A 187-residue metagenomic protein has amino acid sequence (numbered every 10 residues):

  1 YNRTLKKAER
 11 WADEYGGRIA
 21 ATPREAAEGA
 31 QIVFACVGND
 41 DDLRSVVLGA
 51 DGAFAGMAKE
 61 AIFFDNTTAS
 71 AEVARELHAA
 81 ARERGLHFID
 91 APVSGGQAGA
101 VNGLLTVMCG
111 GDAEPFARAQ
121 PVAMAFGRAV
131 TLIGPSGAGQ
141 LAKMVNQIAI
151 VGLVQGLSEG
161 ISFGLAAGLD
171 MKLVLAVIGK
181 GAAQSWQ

Functional and structural regions predicted by a protein language model:
Y1-Y15: NAD(P)-binding Rossmann-fold cofactor-contacting core
A8, A26, F116-A119, V174: Small-residue helix-packing motif on alpha-helices
A8, L77, G160: Aromatic/hydrophobic pocket-lining residues that form π-stacking "cages" and hydrophobic walls in ligand
Y15, E83-R84, A167: Helix C-cap/helix->beta junction micro-motif
I19, P23-H87: Rossmann-fold NAD(P) dinucleotide-binding segment
V37, T68-Q147: Rossmann-fold dinucleotide-binding core
R118, A138-Q187: Helical "substrate-binding/catalytic lid" subdomain of Rossmann-like NAD(P)-dependent dehydrogenases/reductases
